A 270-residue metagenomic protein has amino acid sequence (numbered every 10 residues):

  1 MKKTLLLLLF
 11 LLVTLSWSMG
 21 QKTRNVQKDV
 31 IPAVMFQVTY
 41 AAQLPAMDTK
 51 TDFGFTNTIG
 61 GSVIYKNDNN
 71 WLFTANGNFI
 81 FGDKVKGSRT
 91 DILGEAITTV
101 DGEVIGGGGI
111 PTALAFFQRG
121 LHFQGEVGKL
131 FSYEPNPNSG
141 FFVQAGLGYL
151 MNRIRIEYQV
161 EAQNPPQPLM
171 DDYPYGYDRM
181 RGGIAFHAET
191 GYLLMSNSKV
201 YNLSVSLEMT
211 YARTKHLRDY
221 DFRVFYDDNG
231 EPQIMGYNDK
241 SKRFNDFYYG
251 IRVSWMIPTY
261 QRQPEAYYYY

Functional and structural regions predicted by a protein language model:
T4-T14: Sec-dependent N-terminal signal peptides
G20-D68, L72, I80, N245 (+2 more regions): Short glycine/proline- and aromatic-enriched beta-strand/turn motifs that initiate or cap beta-hairpins
K28-F36, N69-A75, L121, P137-V143 (+3 more regions): Outer-envelope beta-barrel architecture signal
F36-Y40, A75-G77, G125-V127, V143-L147 (+3 more regions): Membrane-embedded beta-strand positions of outer-membrane beta-barrel proteins
Y40-A46, F79-D83, K129-F131, L147-R153 (+3 more regions): Transmembrane beta-strands of outer-membrane beta-barrel pores
M47-D52, D83-G120, N152-G183, H216-Y226 (+1 more regions): Extracellular/periplasm-exposed beta-strand and loop segments of Gram-negative cell-envelope proteins, dominated by
K66-N70, S132-N136, M195-K199, P258-Y260: Outer-membrane beta-barrel channels and translocator barrels
A188-Y270: Predominantly the C-terminal beta-signal and adjacent terminal strand-loop region of outer-membrane beta-barrel
